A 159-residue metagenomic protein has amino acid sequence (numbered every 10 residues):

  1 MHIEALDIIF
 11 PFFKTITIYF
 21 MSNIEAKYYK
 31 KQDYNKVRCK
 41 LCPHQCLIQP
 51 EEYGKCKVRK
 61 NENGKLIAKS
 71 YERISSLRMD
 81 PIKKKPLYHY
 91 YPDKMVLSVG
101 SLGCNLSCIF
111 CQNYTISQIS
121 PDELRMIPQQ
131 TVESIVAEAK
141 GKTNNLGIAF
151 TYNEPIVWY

Functional and structural regions predicted by a protein language model:
I9, I16-K94: Flexible, acidic/Gly-rich N-terminal and inter-domain linker regions that tether and position cofactor-handling modules
F10-F13, F20, F110, F150: Phenylalanine-focused residue identity feature
N61-Y159: Conserved Radical SAM active-site core
